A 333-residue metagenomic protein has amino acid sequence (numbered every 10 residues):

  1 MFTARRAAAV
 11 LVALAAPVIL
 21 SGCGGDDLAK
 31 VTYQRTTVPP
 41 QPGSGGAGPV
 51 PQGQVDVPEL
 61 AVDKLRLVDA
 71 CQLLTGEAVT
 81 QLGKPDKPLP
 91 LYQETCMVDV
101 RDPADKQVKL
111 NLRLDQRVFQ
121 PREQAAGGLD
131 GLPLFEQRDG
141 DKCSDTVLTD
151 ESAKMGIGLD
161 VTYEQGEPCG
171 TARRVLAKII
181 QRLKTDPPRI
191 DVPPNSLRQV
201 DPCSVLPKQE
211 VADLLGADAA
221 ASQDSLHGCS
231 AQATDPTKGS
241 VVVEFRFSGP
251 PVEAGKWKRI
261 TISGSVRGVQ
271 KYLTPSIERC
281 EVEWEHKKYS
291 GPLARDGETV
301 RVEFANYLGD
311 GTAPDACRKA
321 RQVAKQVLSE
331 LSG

Functional and structural regions predicted by a protein language model:
M1-L14: N-terminal export and membrane-targeting signals
L11, C23-P51: Short, low-complexity, disordered segments immediately C-terminal to signal peptides in bacterial exported proteins
V18-G22: C-terminal motif of bacterial Sec signal peptides marking the signal peptidase cleavage site
Q41-L73, K87, Y92-T95, D99-V100 (+1 more regions): Terminal, regulation- and interaction-focused segments at domain boundaries
L65-P85, D201-D218, L331: Amphipathic alpha-helical segments
E77-G140, S222-N306: Short, solvent-exposed recognition patches
D130-P193, G264-G333: A short, solvent-exposed beta-edge/loop patch
Q181-G239: Acidic, serine/threonine- and glycine-rich low-complexity intrinsically disordered segments that serve as flexible
